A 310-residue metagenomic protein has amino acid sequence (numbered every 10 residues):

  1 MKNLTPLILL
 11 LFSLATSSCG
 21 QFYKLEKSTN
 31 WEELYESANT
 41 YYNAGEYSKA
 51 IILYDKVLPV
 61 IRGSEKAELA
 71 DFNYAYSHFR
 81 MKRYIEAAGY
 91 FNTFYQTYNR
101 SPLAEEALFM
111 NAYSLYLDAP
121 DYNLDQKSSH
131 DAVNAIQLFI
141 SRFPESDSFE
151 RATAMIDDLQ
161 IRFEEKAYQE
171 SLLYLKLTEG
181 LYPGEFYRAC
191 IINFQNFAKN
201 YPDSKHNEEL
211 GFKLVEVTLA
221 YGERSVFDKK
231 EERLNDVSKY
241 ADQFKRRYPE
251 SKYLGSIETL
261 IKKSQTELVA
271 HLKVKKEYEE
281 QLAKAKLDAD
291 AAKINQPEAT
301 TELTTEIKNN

Functional and structural regions predicted by a protein language model:
M1-C19: Sec-dependent bacterial lipoprotein signal peptides
S18-N310: Acidic, polar-rich low-complexity tracts and alpha-helical solenoid repeat scaffolds
